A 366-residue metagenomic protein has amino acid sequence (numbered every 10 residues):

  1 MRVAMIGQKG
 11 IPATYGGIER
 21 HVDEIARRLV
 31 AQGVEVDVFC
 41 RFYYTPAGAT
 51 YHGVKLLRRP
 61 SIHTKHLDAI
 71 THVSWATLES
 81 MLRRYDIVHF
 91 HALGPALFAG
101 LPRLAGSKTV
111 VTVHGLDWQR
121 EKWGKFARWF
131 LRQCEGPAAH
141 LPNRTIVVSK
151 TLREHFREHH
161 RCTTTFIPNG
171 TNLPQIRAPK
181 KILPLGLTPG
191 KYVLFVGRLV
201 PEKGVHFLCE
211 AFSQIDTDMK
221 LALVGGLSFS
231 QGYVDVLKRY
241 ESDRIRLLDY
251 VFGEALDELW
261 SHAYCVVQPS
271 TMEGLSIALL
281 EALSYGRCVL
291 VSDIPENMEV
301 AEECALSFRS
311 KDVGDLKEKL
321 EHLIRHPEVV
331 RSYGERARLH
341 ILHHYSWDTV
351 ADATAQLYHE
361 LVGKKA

Functional and structural regions predicted by a protein language model:
R20, F195, V200-Q214, G314: A conserved mid-protein helix/loop that constitutes part of the nucleotide-sugar donor-binding site
L78-M81, R128-T145: Membrane-proximal helix-turn-helix segments that form the acceptor-binding/catalytic region of lipid-linked
F90-P95: Short His-centered aromatic/hydrophobic patch
R157-E158, G170-T188, G363-K365: Acidic anion/phosphate-binding donor-loop and adjacent secondary structure in glycosyltransferase catalytic cores
V234-D257: Nucleotide-activated donor-binding/catalytic signature segment of Leloir-type glycosyltransferases, i.e., the conserved
T271: Aromatic "clamp/platform" in nucleotide-sugar-dependent glycosyltransferases that forms part of the donor/acceptor
C288-V291: Short hydrophobic beta-strand element within catalytic cores of glycosyltransferases and related nucleotide-activated
L306-G314, H322-P327: Conserved acidic donor-binding segment of nucleotide-sugar-dependent glycosyltransferases
